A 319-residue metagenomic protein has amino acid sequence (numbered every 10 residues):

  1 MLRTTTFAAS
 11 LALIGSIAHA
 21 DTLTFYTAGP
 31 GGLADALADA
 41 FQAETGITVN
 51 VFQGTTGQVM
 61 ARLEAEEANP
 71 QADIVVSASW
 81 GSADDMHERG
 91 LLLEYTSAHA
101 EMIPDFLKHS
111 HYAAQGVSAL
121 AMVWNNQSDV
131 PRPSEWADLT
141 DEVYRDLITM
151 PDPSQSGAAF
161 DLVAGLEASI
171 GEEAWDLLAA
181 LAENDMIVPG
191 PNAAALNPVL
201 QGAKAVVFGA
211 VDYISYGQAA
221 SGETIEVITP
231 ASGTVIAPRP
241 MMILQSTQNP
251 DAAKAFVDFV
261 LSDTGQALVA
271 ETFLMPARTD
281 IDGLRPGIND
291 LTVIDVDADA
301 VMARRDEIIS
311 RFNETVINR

Functional and structural regions predicted by a protein language model:
S16-A20: Sec/Tat signal peptide C-region and signal peptidase I cleavage site
D21-D85: Early extracytoplasmic/lumenal segment of secretory-pathway proteins
A28, G32-D35, Q71-A203: Extracytoplasmic ligand-binding site segments that recognize negatively charged/polar headgroups
G81-D85, A205-T224, A267: A ligand-binding cleft/hinge motif common to bilobed small-molecule-binding domains
P104-D105, S118, L178-A182, V188-P189 (+2 more regions): Periplasmic-binding protein-like
A121-S128, E167, A237-A252, L268: A bilobed periplasmic-binding-protein/Venus flytrap-type ligand-binding module shared by bacterial periplasmic
L244-D299: Mature extracytoplasmic/periplasmic domains
P286-R319: Extracellular/periplasmic bilobal clamshell ligand-binding domains
